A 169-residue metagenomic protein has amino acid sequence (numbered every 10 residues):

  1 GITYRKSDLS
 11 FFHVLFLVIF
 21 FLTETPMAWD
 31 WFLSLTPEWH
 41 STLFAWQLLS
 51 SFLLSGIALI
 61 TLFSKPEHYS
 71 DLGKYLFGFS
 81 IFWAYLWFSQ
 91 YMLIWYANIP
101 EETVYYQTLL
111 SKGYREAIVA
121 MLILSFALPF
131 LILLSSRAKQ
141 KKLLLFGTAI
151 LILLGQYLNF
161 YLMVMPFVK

Functional and structural regions predicted by a protein language model:
G1-M121: Long, contiguous internal "core" modules enriched in hydrophobic/ aromatic residues
T36-W39, I99, R137-K142, M163-K169: Extracellular/periplasmic helix-loop-helix junctions in multi-pass membrane proteins
H68-Y69, E102-T108, L131-L144: Alpha-helical transmembrane segments
F79, W83, I152, Q156-N159: Feature representing long, continuous alpha-helical segments
E116-F130, L134: Extended C-terminal subregions enriched in glycine
P129, Y157-F167: Transmembrane alpha-helical segments of integral membrane proteins
L143-L154: Central hydrophobic cores of alpha-helical transmembrane segments in multi-pass integral membrane proteins
